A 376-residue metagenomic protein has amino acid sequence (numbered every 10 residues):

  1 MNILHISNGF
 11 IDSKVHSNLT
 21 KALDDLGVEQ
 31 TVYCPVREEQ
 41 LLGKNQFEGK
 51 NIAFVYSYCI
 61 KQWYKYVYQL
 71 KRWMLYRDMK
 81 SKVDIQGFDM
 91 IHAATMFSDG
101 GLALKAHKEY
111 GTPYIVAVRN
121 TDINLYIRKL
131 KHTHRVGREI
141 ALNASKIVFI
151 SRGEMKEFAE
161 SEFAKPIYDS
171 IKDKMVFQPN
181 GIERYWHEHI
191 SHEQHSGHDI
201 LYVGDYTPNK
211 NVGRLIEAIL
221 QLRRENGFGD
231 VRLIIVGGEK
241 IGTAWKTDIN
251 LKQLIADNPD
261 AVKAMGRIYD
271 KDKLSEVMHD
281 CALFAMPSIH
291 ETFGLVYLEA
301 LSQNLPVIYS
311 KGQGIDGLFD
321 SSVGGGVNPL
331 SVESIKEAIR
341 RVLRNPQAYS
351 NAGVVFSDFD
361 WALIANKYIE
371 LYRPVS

Functional and structural regions predicted by a protein language model:
M1-Q46, A362, R373: N-terminal subdomain of nucleotide-sugar transferases
L4, V148, H192-I219, I234-G237: Conserved donor-binding/catalytic core segment of Leloir-type glycosyltransferases
A144-K174: A short, active-site helix/loop in glycosyltransferases that binds the activated sugar's phosphate group
D248-I268: Nucleotide-activated donor-binding/catalytic signature segment of Leloir-type glycosyltransferases, i.e., the conserved
S275-C281: Short alpha-helical donor nucleotide-sugar binding micro-motif in glycosyltransferases
I289: Aromatic "clamp/platform" in nucleotide-sugar-dependent glycosyltransferases that forms part of the donor/acceptor
P306-Y309: Short hydrophobic beta-strand element within catalytic cores of glycosyltransferases and related nucleotide-activated
S321, G325-V332, R340-P346: Conserved acidic donor-binding segment of nucleotide-sugar-dependent glycosyltransferases
